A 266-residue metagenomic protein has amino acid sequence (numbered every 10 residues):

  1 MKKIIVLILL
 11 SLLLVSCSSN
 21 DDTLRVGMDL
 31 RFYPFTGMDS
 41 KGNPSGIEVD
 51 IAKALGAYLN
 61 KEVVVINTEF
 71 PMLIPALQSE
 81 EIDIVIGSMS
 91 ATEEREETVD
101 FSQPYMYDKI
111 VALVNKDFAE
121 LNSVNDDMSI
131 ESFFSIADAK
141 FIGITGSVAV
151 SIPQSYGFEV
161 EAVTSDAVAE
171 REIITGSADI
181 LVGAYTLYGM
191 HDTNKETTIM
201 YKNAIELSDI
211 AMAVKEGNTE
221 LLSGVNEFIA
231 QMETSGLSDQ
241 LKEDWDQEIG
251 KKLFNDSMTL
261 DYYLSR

Functional and structural regions predicted by a protein language model:
L13-S16: C-terminal motif of bacterial Sec signal peptides marking the signal peptidase cleavage site
S18, V49-Y58, K116-N125, S147-V148 (+1 more regions): Extended ligand-binding regions for polar small-molecule ligands
D21-M89, E97, V160, V225: Extracytoplasmic small-molecule ligand-binding "clamshell" domains of the periplasmic binding protein/Venus flytrap
L30, Y107-V114, Y185-A230, I249-R266: Periplasmic-binding protein-like
D50, V64-P75, M128, G146 (+2 more regions): Short helix-initiation/N-cap motifs at beta->coil->alpha
K61, S90, Q103-S151: A conserved helix-loop-strand patch within extracytoplasmic ligand-binding domains of the periplasmic binding
K61-E62, S79-G87, A139-K140, F158 (+2 more regions): Alpha-to-beta junction loops
M72, M89-T98, E170-L207: A ligand-binding cleft/hinge motif common to bilobed small-molecule-binding domains
